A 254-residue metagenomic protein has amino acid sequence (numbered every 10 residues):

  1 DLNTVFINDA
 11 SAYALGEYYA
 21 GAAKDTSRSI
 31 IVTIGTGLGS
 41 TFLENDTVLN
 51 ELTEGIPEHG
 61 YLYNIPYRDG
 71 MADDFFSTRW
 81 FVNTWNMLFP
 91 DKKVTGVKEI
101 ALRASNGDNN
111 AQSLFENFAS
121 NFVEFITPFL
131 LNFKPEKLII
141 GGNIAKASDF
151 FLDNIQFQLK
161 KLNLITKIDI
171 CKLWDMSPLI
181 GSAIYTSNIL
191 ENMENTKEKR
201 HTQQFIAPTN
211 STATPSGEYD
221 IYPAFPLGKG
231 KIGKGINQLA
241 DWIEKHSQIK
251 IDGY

Functional and structural regions predicted by a protein language model:
D1-N8, A12: N-terminal glycine/serine-rich phosphate-binding loop of ATP-dependent small-molecule kinases, especially carbohydrate
L2, Y18-I30, F42, T47-V48 (+1 more regions): ATP-binding/phosphotransfer module of carbohydrate and carboxylate kinases, centering on a glycine-rich
S11-Y13, D175-M176: Short acidic loop-to-helix transition motifs that present clustered carboxylates
I31-G37, T41, D252: Short beta-strand segments
I56-E58: A short acidic/small-residue loop/turn micro-motif
E194-Y254: Glycine-rich phosphate-binding loop of ATP-dependent small-molecule kinases
